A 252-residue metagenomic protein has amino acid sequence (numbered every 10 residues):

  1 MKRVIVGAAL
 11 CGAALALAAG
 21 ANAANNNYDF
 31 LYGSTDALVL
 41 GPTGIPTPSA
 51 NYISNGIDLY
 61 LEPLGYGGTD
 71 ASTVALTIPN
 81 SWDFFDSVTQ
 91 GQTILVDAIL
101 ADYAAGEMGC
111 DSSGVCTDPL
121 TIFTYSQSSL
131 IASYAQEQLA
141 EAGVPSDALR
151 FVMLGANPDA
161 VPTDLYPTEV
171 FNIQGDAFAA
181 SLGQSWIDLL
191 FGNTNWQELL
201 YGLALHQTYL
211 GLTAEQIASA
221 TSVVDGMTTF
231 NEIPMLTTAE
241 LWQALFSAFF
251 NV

Functional and structural regions predicted by a protein language model:
M1-A23: Secretory targeting and sorting signals
A24-L120, Q174-E215, A220-T221, M227-V252: Active-site catalytic motif of lipid deacylating hydrolases and related acyltransferases
L95-G183: Serine-dependent carboxylesterase/thioesterase catalytic core of lipase-like alpha/beta-hydrolase/SGNH enzymes
